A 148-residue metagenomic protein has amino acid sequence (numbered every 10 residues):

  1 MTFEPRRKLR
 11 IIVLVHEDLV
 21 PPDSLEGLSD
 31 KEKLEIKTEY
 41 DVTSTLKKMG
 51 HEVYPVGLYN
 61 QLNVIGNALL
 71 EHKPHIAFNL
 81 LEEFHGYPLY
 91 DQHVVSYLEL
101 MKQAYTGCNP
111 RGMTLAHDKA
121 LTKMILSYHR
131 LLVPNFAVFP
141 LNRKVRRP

Functional and structural regions predicted by a protein language model:
M1-L9: Short amphipathic alpha-helices and their capping/turn segments at secondary-structure boundaries
K8-V15, L70, L115-P148: Active-site nucleotide/adenylate-binding loops and adjacent lid/helix of ATP-dependent enzymes
V20-T38: Glycine- and acidic-residue-enriched helix-capping/strand-helix junction motifs
S24-S29, K73-H117, L132-N135: A short, GP-enriched loop/loop-strand-helix hinge that lies immediately N-terminal to, or at the N-terminal rim
E32, I36-T43, P88, Q92 (+1 more regions): Short, surface-exposed alpha-helical segments at coil->helix boundaries
L46-Y54: A generic structural motif
Y54-L70, P88: Glycine-rich, highly charged phosphate/nucleotide-binding loops
